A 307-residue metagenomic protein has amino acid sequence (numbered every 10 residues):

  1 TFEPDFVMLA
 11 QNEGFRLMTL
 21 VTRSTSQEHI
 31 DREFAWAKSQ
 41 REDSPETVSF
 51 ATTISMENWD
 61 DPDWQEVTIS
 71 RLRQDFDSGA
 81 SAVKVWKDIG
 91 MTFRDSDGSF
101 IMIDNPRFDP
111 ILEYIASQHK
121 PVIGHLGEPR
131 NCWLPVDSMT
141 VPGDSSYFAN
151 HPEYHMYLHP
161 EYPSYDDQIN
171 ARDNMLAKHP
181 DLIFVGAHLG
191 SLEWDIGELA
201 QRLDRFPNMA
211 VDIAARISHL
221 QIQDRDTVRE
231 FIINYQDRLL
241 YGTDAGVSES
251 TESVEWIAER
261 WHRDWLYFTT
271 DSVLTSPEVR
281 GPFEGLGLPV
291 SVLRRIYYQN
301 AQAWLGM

Functional and structural regions predicted by a protein language model:
T1, L17-L20, V48-T53, V83-V85 (+4 more regions): Hydrophobic faces of well-ordered beta-strands that scaffold small-molecule active sites in alpha/beta enzyme cores
T1-E46, E66-V67: An N-terminally biased module of ancient metal coordination in phosphate/nucleic-acid-related enzymes
F2-D5, T25-S26, E57-W59, G90-T92 (+4 more regions): Active-site environment of divalent metal-dependent phosphoester hydrolases
L9-A10, Q40, D75, I115 (+2 more regions): Generic structural signal for hydrophobic
Q11-R16, D77, Y298-Q302, G306: Sec-exported extracytoplasmic/periplasmic mature domains
E28-D31, P62, E66, M102 (+3 more regions): Conserved phosphate-coordination/catalytic loops
R32-H155, P207-A210, I217, R225: Active-site gating/metal-coordination segments in enzymes
M156-P160, S164-M307: H/E-rich (His + Asp/Glu) clusters that bind or coordinate divalent metals
